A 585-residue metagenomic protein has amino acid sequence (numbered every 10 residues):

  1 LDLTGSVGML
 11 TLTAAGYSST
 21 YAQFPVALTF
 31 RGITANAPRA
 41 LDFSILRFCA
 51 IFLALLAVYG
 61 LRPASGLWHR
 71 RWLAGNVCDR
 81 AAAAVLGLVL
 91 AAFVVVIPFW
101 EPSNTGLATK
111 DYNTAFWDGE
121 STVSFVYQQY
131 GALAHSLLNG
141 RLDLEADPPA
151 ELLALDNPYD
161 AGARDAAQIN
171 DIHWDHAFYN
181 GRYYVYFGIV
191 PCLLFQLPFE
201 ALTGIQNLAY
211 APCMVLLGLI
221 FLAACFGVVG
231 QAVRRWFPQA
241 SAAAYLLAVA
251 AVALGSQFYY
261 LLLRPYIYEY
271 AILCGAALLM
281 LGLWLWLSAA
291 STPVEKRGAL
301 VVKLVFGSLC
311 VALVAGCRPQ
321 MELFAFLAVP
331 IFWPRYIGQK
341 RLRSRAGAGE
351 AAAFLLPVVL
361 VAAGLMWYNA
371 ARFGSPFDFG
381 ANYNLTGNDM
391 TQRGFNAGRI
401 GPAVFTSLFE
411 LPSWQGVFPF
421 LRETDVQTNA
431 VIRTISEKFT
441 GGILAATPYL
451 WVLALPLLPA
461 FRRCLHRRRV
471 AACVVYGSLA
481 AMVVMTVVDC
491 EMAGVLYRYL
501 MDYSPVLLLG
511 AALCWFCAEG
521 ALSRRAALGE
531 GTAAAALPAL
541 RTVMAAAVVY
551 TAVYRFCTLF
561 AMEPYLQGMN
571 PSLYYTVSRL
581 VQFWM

Functional and structural regions predicted by a protein language model:
I45-Q128, A243-Y245, R345-P357, L537-A546: Start-transfer (signal-anchor) and selected internal transmembrane alpha helices of multi-pass inner/ER membrane
V123, Y127, N139-F187, A253 (+5 more regions): Interfacial juxtamembrane loops and adjacent helix segments that form the catalytic/substrate-binding surfaces
L208-P238, L281-L285: Transmembrane-helix motifs of polytopic, lipid-linked glycan transferases
F226-Q257, A277, P293-V302, A471-A472 (+1 more regions): Transmembrane-helix signature of polytopic, membrane-embedded enzymes that assemble or transfer cell-envelope glycans
A253, M280, V302-R318, A325-F326 (+2 more regions): Membrane-interface alpha helices of multi-pass inner-membrane proteins
L273-V294, L309-V311, A325-L327, V506-L513: Specific aromatic-rich, kink-prone transmembrane helix
F324-V359: Perimembrane helix-loop-helix junctions
A430, T434-R469, R525: Hydrophobic, aromatic-rich transmembrane alpha-helices and their immediate juxtamembrane boundary segments
